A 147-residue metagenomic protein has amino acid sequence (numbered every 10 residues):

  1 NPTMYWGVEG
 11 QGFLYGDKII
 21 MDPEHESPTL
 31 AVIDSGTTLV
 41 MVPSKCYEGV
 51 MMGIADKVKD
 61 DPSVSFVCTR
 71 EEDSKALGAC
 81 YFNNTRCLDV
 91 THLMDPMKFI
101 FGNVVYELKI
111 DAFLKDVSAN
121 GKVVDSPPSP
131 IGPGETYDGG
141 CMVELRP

Functional and structural regions predicted by a protein language model:
N1-P147: C-terminal catalytic lobe of pepsin-like aspartyl proteases
